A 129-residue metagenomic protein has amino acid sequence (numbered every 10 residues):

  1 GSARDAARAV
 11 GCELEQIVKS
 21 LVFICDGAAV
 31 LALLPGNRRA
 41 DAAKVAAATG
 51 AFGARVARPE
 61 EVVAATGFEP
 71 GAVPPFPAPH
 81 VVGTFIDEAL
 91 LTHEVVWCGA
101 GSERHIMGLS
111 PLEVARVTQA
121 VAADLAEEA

Functional and structural regions predicted by a protein language model:
G1-A129: Extended, low-hydrophobicity, polar/charged segments
